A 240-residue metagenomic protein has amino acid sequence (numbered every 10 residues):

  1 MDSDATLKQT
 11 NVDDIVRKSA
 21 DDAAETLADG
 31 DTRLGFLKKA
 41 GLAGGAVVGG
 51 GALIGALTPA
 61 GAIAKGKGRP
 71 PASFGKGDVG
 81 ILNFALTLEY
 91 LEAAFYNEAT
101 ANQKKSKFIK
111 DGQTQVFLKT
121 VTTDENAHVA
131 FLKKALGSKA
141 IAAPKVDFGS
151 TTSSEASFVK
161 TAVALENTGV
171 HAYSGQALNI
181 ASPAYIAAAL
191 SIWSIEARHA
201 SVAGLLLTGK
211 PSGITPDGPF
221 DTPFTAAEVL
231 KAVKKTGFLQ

Functional and structural regions predicted by a protein language model:
D2-T32, G55-Q240: All-alpha RGS (Regulator of G-protein Signaling) helical domain and cognate RGS-like helical scaffolds
E25-V48: N-terminal secretory signal peptides and thylakoid transit peptides that target proteins across membranes
A46-A56: Short, glycine/alanine-rich hydrophobic alpha-helices that insert into or span membranes
